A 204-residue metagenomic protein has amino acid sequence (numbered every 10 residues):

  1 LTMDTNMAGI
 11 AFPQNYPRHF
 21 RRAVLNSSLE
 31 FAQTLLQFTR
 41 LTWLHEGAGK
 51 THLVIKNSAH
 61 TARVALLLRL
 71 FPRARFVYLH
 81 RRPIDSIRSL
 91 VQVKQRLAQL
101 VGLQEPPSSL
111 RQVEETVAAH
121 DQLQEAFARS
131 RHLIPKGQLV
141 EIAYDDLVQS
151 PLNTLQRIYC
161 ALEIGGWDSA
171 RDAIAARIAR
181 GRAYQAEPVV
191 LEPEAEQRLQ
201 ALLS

Functional and structural regions predicted by a protein language model:
L1-L53: PAPS-dependent sulfation machinery
N6, A59-A62, R82-S86, Q92-V93 (+1 more regions): Short, solvent-exposed loop/turn segments at secondary-structure junctions
N26-L29, W43, V91-S204: PAPS-dependent sulfotransferases, especially Golgi type II membrane carbohydrate sulfotransferases
S28, H60, R69-P72, L79 (+2 more regions): Active-site-proximal structural scaffolding
F38, R63-L66: Short, hydrophobic/aromatic alpha-helical segments in well-folded domains
E46-K50, L70-A74, K136: Short, well-ordered loop/turn elements at secondary-structure boundaries
H52-I55, E141-A143: Short catalytic-loop micro-motif centered on adjacent basic/acidic residues
N57, L67-Q92, I158: Conserved phosphate-donor/acceptor-positioning beta-strand/loop module used by diverse small-molecule
